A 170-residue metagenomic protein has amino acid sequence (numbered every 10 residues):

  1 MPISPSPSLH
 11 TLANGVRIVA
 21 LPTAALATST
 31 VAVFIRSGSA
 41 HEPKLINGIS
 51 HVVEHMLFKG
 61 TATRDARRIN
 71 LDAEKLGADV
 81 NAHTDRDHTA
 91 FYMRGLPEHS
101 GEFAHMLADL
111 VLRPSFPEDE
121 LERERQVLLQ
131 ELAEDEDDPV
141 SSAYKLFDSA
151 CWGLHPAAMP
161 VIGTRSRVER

Functional and structural regions predicted by a protein language model:
M1-T28: N- or domain-start disorder-to-order transition segments that initiate the globular core
P2-L9, S149-R170: Histidine-acidic residue clusters that define the catalytic metal-binding segment of zinc metallopeptidase domains
A20, S39, A158-P160: A glycine- and charged-residue-rich anion-binding loop/surface
A25, T30-P97, F103: M16/MPP (pitrilysin/insulinase) zinc-metallopeptidase core fold and M16-derived inactive scaffolds
M56, A90-R94, S115, A133 (+1 more regions): Second-shell loop/turn segments in exported
K59-T63, R94-V127: M16/insulysin-pitrilysin zinc metalloprotease superfamily fold
L129-Y144: Short acidic/His-enriched helical or mixed secondary-structure segments at domain edges of catalytic enzymes and some
